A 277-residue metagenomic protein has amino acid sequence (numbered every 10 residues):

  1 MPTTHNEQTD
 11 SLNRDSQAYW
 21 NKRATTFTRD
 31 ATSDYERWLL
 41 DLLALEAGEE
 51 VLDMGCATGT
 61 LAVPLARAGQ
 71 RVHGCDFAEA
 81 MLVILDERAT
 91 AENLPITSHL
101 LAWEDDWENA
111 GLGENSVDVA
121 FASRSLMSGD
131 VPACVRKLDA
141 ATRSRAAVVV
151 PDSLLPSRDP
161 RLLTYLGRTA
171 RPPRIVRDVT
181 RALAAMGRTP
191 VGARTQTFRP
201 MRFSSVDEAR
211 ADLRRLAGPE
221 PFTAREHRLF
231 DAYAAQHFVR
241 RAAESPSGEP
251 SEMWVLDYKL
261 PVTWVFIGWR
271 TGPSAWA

Functional and structural regions predicted by a protein language model:
M1-E46: Conserved class I S-adenosyl-L-methionine
G48-A57: Conserved class I S-adenosyl-L-methionine
T58-D106: Class I SAM-dependent methyltransferase SAM/SAH-binding core
V117-P132: A short SAM/SAH-binding and catalytic strip from SAM-dependent methyltransferases
R143-S153: Conserved beta-strand signature within the Rossmann-like core of class I S-adenosyl-L-methionine
P151-A170: Short, glycine-/aromatic-enriched active-site segment of Class I SAM-dependent methyltransferases
P172-G187: Short alpha-helix
V191-A277: Conserved Class I S-adenosyl-L-methionine
